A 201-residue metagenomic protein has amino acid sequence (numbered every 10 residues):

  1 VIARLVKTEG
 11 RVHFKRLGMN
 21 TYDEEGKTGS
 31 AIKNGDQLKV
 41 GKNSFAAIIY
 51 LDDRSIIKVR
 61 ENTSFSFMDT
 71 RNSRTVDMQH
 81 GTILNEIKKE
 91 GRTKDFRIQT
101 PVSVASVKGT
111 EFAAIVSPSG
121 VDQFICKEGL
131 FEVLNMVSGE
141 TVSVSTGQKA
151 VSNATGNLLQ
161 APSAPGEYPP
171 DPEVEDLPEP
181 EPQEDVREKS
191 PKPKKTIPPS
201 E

Functional and structural regions predicted by a protein language model:
V1-N43, A47-K149, N153-E201: Flexible, surface-exposed loop/linker segments and immediately adjacent secondary-structure boundaries
